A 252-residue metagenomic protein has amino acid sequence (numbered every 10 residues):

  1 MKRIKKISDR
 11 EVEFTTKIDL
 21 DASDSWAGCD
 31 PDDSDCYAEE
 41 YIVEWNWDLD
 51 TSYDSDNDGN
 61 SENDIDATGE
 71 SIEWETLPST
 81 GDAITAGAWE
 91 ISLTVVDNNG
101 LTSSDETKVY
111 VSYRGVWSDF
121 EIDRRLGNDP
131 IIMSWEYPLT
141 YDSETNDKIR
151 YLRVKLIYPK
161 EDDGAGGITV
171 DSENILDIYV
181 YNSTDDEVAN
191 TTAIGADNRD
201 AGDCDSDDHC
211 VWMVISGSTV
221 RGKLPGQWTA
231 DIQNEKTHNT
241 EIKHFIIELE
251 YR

Functional and structural regions predicted by a protein language model:
M1-D19, E144-D147: Short, solvent-exposed loop/linker segments at the N-terminal edge of repeated beta-sheet extracellular domains
D19-E39, I157-P159: Acidic, Ser/Thr
D35-T80: Surface-exposed, flexible coil segments in extracellular/virion-facing regions
W89, L93-V95: Hydrophobic/tyrosine-rich beta-strand signature of extracellular beta-sandwich/beta-rich modules, prominently
V95-L101: Short, solvent-exposed loop/turn segments at the edges of extracellular beta-sandwich modules
N99, G115, I168-D186, T219-R252: C-terminal edge strands of extracellular/lumenal beta-sandwich accessory domains
Y110-D119: Extracellular interdomain linker/stem segments of modular secreted and single-pass surface proteins
D129-R199: Acidic, Ser/Thr/Pro-rich low-complexity intrinsically disordered segments
